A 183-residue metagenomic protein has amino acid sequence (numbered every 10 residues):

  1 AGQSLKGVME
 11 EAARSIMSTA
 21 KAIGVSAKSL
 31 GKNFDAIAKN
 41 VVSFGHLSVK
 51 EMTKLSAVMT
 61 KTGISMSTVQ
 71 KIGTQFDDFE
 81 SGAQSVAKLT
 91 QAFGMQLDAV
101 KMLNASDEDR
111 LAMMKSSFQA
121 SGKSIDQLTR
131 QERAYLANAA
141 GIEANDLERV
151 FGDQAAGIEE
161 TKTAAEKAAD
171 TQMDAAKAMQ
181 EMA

Functional and structural regions predicted by a protein language model:
G2, M9-D77, K88-Q91, A120-A183: Amphipathic/coiled-coil alpha-helical interface segments used for membrane interaction or oligomeric assembly
D77-D78, E108: Short secondary-structure boundary/hinge segments and terminal tails
G82-N104: Acidic/histidine-rich catalytic neighborhood
S117: Soluble catalytic regions of membrane-associated enzymes that act on cell-envelope and secretory-pathway components
